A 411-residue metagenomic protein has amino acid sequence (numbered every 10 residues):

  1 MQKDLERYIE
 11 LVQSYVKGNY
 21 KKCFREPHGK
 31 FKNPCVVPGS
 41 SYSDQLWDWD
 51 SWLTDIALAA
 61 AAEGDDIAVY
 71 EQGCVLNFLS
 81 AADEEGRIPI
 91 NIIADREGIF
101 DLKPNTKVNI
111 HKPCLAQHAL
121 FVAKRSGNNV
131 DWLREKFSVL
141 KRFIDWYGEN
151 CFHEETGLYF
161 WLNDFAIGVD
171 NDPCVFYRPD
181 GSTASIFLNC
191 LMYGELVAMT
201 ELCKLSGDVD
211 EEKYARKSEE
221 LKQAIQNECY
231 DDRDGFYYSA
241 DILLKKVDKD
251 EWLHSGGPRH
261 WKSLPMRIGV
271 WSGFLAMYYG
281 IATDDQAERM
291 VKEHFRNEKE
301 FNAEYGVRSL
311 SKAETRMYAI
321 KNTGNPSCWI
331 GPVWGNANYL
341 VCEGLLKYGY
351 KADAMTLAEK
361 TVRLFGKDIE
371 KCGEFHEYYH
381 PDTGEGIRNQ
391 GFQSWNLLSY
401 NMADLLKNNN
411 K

Functional and structural regions predicted by a protein language model:
Q2-N19, G73-R87, A123-I186, Q226-Y238 (+3 more regions): Active-site acid/base region of carbohydrate-active enzymes
K3-L11, C23-K30, P89, G148-F160 (+2 more regions): Catalytic cores of carbohydrate-active enzymes
Y15-P27, T106-P113: Alpha-helical transmembrane segments and their immediate interhelical/interface regions in integral membrane proteins
G18-D48, I56-A60: Asp/Glu-centered strand-loop micro-motifs enriched in Gly/Pro and often flanked by an aromatic residue
P27-N33, V37, I93, E304-S311: Short coil/turn segments at secondary-structure boundaries
N33-P38, P89-K107, F165-S185, D250-P258 (+2 more regions): Acidic/His metal-coordination segments adjacent to aromatic residues that form catalytic metal sites in metalloenzymes
D44-V75, L79-Y159, I186-N189, Y193 (+4 more regions): Aromatic-rich carbohydrate-recognition surfaces in CAZymes
F176-T183, V247-F301, C328-L357, N389-N410: Aromatic (Trp/Tyr) and acidic
